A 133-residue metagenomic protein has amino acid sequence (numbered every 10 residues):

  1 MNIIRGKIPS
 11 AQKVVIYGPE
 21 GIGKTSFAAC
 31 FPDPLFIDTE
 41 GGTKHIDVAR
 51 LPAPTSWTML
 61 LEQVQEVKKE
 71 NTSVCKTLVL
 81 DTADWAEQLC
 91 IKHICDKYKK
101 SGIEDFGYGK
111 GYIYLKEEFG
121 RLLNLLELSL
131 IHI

Functional and structural regions predicted by a protein language model:
N2-L80, D84-L89: Conserved P-loop
P54-L61, G109-N124: Amphipathic alpha-helical transducer elements in NTP-driven molecular machines
Q88-L115: A solvent-exposed, charged loop/short amphipathic helix patch at secondary-structure junctions
I131-I133: Conserved small/polar residues in nucleotide/adenosyl-binding loops
